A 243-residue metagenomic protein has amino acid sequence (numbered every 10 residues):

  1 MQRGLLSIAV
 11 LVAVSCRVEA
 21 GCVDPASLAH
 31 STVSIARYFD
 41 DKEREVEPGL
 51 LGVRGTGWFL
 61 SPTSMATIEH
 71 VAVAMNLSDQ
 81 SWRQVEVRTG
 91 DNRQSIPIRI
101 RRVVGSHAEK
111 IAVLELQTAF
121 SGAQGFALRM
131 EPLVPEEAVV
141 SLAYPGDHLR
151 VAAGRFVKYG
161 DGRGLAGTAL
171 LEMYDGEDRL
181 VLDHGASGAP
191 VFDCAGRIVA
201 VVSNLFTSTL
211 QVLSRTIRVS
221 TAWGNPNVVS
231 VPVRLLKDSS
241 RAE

Functional and structural regions predicted by a protein language model:
M1-L6: Bacterial N-terminal signal peptides that target proteins for export
S7-A13: Bacterial N-terminal signal peptides
C16-A20: Sec/Tat signal peptide C-region and signal peptidase I cleavage site
G21-D24, A74-L77, R99-V104, E115-H148 (+1 more regions): Active-site substrate-binding loop(s) of clan PA
L28-G49, E115-G125, H148-A242: Active-site region of chymotrypsin-like
H30-Q84, P190-A195: Catalytic histidine site
R54, L60-A108, N204, T209-L213: Catalytic-histidine neighborhood of serine endopeptidases, predominantly the chymotrypsin-like S1/PA family
R83, N92-R101, P135-V139, H148-R163: Beta-strand/loop subdomains of soluble extracytoplasmic proteins
